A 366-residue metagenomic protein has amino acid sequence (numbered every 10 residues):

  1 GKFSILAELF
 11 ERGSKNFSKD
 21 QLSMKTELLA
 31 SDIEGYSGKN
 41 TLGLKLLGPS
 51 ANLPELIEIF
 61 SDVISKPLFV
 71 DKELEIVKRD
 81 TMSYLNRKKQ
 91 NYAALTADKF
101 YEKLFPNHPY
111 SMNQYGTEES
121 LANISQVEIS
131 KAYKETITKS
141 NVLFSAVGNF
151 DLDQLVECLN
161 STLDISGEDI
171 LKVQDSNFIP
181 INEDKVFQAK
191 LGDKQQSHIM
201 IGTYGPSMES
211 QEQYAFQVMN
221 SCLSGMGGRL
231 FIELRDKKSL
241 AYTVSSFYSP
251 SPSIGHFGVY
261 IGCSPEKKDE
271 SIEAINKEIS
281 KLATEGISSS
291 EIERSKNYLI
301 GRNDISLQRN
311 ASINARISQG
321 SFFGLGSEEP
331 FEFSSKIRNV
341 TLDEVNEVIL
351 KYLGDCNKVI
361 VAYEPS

Functional and structural regions predicted by a protein language model:
G1-E27, Q211-L223: Active/ligand-binding-proximal structured segments within catalytic/core domains that scaffold catalytic residues
K2, I170-R229: His/Glu-based metal-binding/catalytic segments typifying zinc-dependent metallopeptidases
L6-S14, S61-S65, N220-L223, G227 (+1 more regions): Short amphipathic alpha-helical signal-transduction/dimerization elements
E8, H108, H198: Histidine-centered active-site/metal-ligand motif
Q21-L171, P206, K237-S366: Charge-rich, well-structured scaffold segments of protease-associated domains
